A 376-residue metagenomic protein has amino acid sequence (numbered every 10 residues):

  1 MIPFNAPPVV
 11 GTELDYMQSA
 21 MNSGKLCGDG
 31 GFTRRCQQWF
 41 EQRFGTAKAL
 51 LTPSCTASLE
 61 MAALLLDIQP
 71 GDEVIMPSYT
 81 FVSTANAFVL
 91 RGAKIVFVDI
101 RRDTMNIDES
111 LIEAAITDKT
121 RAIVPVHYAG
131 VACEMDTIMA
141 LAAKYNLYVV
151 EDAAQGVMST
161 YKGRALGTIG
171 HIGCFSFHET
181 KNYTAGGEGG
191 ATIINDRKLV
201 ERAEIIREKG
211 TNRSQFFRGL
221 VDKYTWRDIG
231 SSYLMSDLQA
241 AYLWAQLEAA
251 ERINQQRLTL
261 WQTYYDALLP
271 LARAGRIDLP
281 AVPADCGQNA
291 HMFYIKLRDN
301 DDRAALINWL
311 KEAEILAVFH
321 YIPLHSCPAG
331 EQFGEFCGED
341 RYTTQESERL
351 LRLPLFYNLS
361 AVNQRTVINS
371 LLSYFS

Functional and structural regions predicted by a protein language model:
M1-L26, T225-R227, P354: N-terminal "arm"/small-domain region of PLP-dependent enzymes with the aminotransferase-like
L26-E73, A87-R91, F97-D99, R164: Phosphate-binding glycine-rich loop
R34-Q38, R43-A49, S110, A114 (+5 more regions): PLP-dependent aminotransferase class I/II
L50, I75, V96, V149-V150 (+3 more regions): Structural detector of well-ordered beta-strand residues that form the stable sheet scaffold of enzyme domains
L64-A153, T160: PLP-dependent aminotransferase-like
N86-F88, L141, A165, N182 (+1 more regions): Hydrophobic/aromatic ligand-binding patch that stacks against planar heteroaromatic rings of cofactors or nucleotides
E151-G186, Q215-F216, D222-R227: Conserved active-site segment immediately N-terminal to the catalytic lysine that forms the internal aldimine
T168-N212, D237: Active-site PLP attachment segment
